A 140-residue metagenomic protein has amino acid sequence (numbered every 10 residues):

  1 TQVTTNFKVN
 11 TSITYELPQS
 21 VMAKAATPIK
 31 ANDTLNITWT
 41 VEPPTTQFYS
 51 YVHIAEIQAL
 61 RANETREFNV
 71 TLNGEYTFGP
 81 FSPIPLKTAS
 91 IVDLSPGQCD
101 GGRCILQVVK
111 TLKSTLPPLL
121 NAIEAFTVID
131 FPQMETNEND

Functional and structural regions predicted by a protein language model:
T1-D140: Compositionally biased, intrinsically disordered or flexible polar/acidic segments
